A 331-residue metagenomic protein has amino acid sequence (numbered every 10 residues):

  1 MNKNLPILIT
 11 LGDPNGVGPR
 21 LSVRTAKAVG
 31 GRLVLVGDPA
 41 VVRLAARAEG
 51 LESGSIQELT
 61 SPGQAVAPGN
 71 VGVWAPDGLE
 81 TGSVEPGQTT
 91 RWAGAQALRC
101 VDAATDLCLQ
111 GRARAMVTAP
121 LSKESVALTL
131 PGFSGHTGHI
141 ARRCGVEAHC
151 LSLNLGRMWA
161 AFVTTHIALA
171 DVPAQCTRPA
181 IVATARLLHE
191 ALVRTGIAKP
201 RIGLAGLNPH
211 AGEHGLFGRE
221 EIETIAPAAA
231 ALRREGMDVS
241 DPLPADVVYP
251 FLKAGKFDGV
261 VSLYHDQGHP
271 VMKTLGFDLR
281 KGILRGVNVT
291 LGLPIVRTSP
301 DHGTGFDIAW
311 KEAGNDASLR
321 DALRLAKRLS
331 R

Functional and structural regions predicted by a protein language model:
M1-H136, P179-L263, Q267-N288, L293-R331: Contiguous, glycine/small-aliphatic-enriched amphipathic segments in soluble metabolic enzymes
A127-L151: Glycine/threonine-rich beta-strand-loop-alpha-helix active-site module that forms ligand/phosphate-binding
R143-A160, L291-F306: Short, flexible loop segments at boundaries between secondary-structure elements
L153-A183: Ligand-binding beta-strand-loop-alpha-helix segment within the catalytic cores of soluble metabolic enzymes
